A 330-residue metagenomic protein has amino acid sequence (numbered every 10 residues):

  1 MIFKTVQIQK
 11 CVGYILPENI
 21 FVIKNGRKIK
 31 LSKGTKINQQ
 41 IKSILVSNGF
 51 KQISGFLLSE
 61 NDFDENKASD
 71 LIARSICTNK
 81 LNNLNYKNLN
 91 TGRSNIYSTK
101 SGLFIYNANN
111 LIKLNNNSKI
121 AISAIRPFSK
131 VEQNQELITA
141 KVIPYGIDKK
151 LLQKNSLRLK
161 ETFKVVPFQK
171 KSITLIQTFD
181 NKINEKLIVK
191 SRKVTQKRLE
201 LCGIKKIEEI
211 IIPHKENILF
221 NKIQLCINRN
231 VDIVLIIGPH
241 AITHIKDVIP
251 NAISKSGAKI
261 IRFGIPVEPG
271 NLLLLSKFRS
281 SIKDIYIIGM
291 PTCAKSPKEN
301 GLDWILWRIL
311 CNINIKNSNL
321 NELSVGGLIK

Functional and structural regions predicted by a protein language model:
M1-R93, K100: Intrinsically disordered, low-complexity, positively charged segments
Q9, Y86-L89, S129-V131, K164-Q169 (+3 more regions): Solvent-exposed alpha-helices and their adjacent loops that cap or buttress functional pockets in soluble metabolic
S32, N38, R126-Q133, E268: Residue-level recognition of short, solvent-exposed, well-ordered loop/turn junctions that link secondary-structure
S47-K51, R74-L81, Q133-E136, V142 (+5 more regions): Generic secondary-structure signature for well-ordered alpha-helical cores
I53-F56, L81-L89, I147-K150, K205-E209 (+1 more regions): Flexible, glycine/charged-enriched surface loops at secondary-structure junctions
S59-F168: Extended, charged alpha/beta regions that create polyanion-binding interfaces
K160-H214, I218: Glycine-rich phosphate/diphosphate-binding loop of Rossmann-like nucleotide-binding domains
I207-K330: Short glycine/threonine-rich loop/turn motifs
